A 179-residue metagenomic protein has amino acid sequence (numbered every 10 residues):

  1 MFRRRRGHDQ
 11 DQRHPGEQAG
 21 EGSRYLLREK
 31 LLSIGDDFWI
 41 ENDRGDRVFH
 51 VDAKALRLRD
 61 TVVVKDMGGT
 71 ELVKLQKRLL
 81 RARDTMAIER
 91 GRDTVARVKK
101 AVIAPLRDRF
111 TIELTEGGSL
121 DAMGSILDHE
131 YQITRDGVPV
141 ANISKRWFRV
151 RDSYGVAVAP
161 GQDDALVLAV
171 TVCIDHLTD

Functional and structural regions predicted by a protein language model:
M1-D179: Intrinsically disordered, low-complexity proline/glycine-rich segments
